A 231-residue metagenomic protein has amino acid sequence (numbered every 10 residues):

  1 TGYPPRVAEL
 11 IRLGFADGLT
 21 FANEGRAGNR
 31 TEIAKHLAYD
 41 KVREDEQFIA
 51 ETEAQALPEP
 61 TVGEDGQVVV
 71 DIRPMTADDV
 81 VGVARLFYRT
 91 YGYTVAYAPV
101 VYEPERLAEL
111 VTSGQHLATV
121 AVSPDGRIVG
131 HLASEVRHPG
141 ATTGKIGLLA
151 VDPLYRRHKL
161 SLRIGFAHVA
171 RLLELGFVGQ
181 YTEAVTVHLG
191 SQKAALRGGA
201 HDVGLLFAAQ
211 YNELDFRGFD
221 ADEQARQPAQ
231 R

Functional and structural regions predicted by a protein language model:
T1, P5, R127, D152-R163 (+1 more regions): Conserved glycine-rich acetyl-CoA-binding loop
T1-G2, L172-T186, A194, G198: Conserved GNAT acetyl-CoA-binding A-motif
G2-A8, G14-E32, E183, G199-Q224: Conserved catalytic-core motifs of GNAT/GCN5-like acyltransferases
E9-L10, K193-A195: Conserved active-site tyrosine of GNAT-family acetyltransferases
N29-D78: Conserved N-terminal entry element of GNAT/NAT acetyltransferase domains
P74-P153: A conserved beta-strand-loop-helix scaffold within acyl/acetyltransferase catalytic domains
L148-R157, A184-T186: A short, internal acetyl-CoA/4′-phosphopantetheine-binding micro-motif in the GNAT/acyltransferase core
